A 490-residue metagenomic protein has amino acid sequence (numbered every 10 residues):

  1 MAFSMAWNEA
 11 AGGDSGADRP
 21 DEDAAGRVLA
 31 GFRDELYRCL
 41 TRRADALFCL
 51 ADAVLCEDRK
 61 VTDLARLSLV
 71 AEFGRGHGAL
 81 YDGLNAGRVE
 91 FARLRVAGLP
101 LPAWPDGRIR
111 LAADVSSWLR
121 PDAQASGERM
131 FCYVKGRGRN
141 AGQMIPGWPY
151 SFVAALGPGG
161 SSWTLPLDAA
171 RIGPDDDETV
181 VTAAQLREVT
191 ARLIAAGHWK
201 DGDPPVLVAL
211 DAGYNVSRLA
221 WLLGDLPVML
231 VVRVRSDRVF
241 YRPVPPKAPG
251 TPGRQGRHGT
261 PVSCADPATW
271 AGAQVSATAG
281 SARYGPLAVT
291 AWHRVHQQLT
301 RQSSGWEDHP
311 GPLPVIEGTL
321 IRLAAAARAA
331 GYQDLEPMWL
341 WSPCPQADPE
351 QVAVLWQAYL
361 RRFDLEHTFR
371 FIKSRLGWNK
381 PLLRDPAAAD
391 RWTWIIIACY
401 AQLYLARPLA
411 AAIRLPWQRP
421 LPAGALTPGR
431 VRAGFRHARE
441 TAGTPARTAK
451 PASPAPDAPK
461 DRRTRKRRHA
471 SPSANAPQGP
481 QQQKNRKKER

Functional and structural regions predicted by a protein language model:
A2-L36, L40, Q124, G160-R490: Single, function-defining residue in the core of a domain
R19, D52-A53: A detector of helix-start/N-cap boundary segments at the beginnings of structured domains
C39-A44, V54-A123, R129-M130, A195-A196 (+3 more regions): Electropositive nucleic-acid engagement tracts
F48-C49: Double-stranded DNA-binding cores of transcription factors and transposases
E57, V70, R139-Q143, D176-V180: Short gly/ser-rich anion-binding loops that grip negatively charged ligand groups
K60, P146, D201-G202: Extracytoplasmic/secreted proteins and extracellular or luminal domains
L67, V153, A398: A residue-level signal for conserved active-site and pocket-lining positions in enzyme catalytic cores
G83-S161, P166-G173, R301-S304: Active-site-proximal, Lys/Arg-enriched surface segment that forms a nucleic-acid-binding/basic interface patch
